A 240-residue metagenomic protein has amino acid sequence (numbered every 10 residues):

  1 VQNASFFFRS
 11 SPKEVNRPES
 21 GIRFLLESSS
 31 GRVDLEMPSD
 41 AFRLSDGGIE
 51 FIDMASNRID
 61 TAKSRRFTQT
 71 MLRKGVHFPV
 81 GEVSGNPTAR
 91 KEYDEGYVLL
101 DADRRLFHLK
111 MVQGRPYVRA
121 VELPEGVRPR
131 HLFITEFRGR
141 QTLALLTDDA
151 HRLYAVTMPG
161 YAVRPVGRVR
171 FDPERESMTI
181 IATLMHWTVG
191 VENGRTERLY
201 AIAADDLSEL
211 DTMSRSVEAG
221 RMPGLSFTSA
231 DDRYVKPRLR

Functional and structural regions predicted by a protein language model:
V1-N16, L44-T70: Beta-propeller domains
Q2-P38, K74-D94, E125-T142, P165-H186: Repeated scaffold domains used in trafficking and secretory/extracellular systems, primarily beta-propellers
R32-L35, D40-R43, V98-D101, L145-T147 (+1 more regions): Conserved beta-strand element within WD40/beta-propeller blades
S45, N86-L123: Short, solvent-exposed linear motifs at loop/edge-of-secondary-structure regions
D46-E50, D103-F107, D149-Y154, G194-E197: Loop/turn residues immediately N-terminal
A55, M111-G114, M158-P159: Short loop/turn segments that connect beta-strands within beta-propeller blades
I59-L72, Y117-E125, T157, V163-D172 (+1 more regions): Beta-propeller fold detector
R152-L239: Membrane-proximal extracellular "stem/stalk" segments of glycoproteins immediately N-terminal to a transmembrane helix
